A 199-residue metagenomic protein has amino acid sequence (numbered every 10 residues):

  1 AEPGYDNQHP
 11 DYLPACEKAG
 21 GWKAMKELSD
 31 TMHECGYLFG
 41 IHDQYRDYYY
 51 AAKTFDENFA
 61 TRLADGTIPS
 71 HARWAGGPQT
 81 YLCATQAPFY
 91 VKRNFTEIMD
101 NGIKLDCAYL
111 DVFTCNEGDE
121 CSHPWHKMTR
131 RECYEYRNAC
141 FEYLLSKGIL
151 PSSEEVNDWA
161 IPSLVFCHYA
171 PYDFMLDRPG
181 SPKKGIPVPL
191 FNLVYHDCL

Functional and structural regions predicted by a protein language model:
A1-L199: Aromatic- and carboxylate-enriched substrate-binding clefts and catalytic-loop regions of carbohydrate-active enzymes
